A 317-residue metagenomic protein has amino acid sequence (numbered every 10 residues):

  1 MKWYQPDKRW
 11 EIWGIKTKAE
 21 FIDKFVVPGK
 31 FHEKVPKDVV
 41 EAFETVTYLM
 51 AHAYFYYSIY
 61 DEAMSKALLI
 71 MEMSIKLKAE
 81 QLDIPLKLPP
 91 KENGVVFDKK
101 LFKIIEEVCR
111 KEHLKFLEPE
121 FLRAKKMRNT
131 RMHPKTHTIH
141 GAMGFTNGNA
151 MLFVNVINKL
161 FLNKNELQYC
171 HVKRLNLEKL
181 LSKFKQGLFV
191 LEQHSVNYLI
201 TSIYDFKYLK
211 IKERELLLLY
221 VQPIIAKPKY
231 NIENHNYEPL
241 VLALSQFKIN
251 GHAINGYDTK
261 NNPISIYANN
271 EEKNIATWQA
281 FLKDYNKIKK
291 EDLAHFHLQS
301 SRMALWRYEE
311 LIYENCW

Functional and structural regions predicted by a protein language model:
M1, V26, K66, L152 (+1 more regions): Generic preference for hydrophobic/aromatic residues in regular secondary structure cores
M1-V108, F116-P119, R123, N176 (+2 more regions): Amphipathic alpha-helical interface elements
L49-H52, E107-K111, M127, V156-K159 (+5 more regions): Surface-exposed polar/charged interaction patches
K78-K87, I105-E118, L162-V172, K185-I203: Short, Lys/Arg-enriched charge-dense amphipathic segments
K111-L177: Charge-enriched, short contiguous segments at helix-coil
T146-F153, V196-Y198, I224-N234: A short, terminal or domain-edge coil/loop segment
K179-P228: Acidic, Ser/Thr-rich low-complexity intrinsically disordered segments
Y237: Active-site-adjacent structural elements in enzyme catalytic domains
